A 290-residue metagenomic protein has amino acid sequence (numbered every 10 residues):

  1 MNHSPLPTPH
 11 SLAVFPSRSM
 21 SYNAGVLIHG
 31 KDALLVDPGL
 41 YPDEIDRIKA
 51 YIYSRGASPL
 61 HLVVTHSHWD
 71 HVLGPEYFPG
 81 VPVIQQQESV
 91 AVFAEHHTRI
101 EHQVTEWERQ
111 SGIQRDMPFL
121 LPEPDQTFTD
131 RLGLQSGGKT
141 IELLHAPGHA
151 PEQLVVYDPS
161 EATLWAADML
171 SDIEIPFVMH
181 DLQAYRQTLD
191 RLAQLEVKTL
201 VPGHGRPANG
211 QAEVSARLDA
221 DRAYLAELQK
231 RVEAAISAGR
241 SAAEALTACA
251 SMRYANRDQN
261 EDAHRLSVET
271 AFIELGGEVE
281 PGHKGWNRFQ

Functional and structural regions predicted by a protein language model:
N2-A50, S54, V155-D168: Conserved beta-strand hairpin/beta-sheet module of binuclear metal-dependent hydrolase folds, prominently
V36-G39, L60-H68, I84-Q86, H145-P147 (+2 more regions): Active-site neighborhood of phospho(di)ester-bond hydrolases with catalytic His/Asp-centered motifs
Y41-D43, S67-L73, V90-F93, P151-Q153 (+2 more regions): Active-site environment of divalent metal-dependent phosphoester hydrolases
I45-D46, A50-T129, G133: Active-site HxH/HxHxD metal-binding segment of metal-dependent hydrolases
T127-D158: Core dinuclear metal-dependent hydrolase active-site scaffold
V155-M169, A184-K198: Metal-dependent phosphodiesterase/nuclease catalytic metal-binding core
R186-E244, A248: Divalent-metal (often Zn2+) His-rich catalytic cores of metallo-beta-lactamase-fold enzymes
A234-Q290: C-terminal regulatory/interaction regions
